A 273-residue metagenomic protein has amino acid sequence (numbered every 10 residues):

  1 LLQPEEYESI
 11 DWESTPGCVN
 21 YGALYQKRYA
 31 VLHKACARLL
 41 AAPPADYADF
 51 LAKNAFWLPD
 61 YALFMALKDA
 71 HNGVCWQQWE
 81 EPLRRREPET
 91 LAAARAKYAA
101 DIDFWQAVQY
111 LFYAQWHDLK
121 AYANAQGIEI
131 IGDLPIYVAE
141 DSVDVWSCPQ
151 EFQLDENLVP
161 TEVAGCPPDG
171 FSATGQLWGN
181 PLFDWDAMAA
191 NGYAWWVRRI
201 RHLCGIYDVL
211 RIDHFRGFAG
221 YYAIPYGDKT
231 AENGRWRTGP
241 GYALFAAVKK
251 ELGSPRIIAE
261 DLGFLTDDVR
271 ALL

Functional and structural regions predicted by a protein language model:
L1-Y113, V138-L273: Alpha-amylase-like alpha-glycosidases and glucanotransferases acting on alpha-linked glucans and related
W105-V138: Conserved, well-ordered alpha-helix/loop/beta-strand core segments that scaffold catalytic motifs
